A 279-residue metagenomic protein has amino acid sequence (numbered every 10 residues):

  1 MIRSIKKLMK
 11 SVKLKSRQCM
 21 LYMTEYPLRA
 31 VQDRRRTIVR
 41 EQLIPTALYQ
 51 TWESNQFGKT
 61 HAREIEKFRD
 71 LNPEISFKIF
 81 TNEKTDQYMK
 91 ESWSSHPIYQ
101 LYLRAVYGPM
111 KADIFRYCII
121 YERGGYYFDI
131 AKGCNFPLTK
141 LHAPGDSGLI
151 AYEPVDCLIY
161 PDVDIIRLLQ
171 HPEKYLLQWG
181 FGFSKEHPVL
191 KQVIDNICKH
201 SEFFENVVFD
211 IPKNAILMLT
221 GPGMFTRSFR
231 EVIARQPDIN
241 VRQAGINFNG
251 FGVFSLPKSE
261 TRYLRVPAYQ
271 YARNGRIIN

Functional and structural regions predicted by a protein language model:
M1-A112, F128-N279: Glycosyltransferase-associated regions of secretory-pathway enzymes, highlighting luminal stem/catalytic domains
D113-G125: Small-residue hinge/turn detector
